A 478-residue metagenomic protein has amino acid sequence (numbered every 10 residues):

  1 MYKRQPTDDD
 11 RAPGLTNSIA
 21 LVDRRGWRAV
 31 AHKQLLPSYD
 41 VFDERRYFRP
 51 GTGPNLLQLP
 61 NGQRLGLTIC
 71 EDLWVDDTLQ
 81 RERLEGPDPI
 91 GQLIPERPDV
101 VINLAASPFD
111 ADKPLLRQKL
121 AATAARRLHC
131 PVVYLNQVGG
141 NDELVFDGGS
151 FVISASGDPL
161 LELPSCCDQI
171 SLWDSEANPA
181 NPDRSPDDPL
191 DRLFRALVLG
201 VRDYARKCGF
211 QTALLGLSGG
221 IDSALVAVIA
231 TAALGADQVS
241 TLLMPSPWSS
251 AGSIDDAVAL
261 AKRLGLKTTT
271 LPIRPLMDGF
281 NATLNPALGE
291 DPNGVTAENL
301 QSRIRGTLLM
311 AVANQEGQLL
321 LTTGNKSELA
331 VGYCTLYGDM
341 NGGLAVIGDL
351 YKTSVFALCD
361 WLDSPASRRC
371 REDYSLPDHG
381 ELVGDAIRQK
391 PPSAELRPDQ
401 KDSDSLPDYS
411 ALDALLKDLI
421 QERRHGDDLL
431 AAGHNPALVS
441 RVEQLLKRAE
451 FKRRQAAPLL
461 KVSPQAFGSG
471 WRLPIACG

Functional and structural regions predicted by a protein language model:
M1-G216, A232-A233, T268: Enzyme catalytic cores with a strong preference for nitrogen-chemistry domains
H129, A155, N181-S218, S223-G478: ATP/NTP-dependent adenylation/nucleotidyl-transfer catalytic domains that generate, transfer, or process NMP-activated
